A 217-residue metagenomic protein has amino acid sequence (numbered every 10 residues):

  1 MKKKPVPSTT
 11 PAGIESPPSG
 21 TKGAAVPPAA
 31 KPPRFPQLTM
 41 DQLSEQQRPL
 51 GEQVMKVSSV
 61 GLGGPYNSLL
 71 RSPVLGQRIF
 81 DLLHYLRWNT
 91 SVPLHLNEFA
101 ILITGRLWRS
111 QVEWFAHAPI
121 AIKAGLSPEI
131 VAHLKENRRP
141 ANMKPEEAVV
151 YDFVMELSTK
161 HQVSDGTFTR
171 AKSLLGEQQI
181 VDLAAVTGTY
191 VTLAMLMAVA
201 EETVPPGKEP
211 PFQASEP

Functional and structural regions predicted by a protein language model:
K2-P217: Hydrophobic alpha-helical segments
